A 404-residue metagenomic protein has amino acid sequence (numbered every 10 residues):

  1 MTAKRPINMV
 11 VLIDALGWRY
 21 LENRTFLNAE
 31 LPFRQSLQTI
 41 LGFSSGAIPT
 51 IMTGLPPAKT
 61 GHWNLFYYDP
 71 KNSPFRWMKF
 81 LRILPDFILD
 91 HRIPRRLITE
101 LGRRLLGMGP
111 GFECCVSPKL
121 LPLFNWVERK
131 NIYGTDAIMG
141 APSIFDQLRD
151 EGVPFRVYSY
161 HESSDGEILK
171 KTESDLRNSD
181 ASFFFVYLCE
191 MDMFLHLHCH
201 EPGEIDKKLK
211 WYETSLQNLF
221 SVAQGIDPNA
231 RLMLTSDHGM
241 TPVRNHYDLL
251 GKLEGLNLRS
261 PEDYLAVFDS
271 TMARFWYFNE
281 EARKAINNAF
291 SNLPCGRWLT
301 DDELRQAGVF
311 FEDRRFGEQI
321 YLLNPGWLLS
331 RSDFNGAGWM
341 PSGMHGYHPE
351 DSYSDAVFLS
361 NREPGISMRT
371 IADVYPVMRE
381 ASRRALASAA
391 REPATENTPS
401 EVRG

Functional and structural regions predicted by a protein language model:
M1-F43: Active-site-proximal N-terminal segment of extracellular/periplasmic enzymes that hydrolyze or transfer
I7-M9, A181-F185, R231, E318: Residue-level preference for the first positions of well-ordered beta-strands
M9-I13, W18, W211-G251, M378: Metal-dependent active-site segment of extracytoplasmic phospho-/sulfohydrolases and closely related
W18-L21, K59-G61, S73, S164-D165 (+5 more regions): Short catalytic/ligand-binding loop motif for oxyanion handling, primarily in non-cytosolic enzymes, centered on
R34-L55, H161-S163, R391: Short, solvent-exposed turn/loop segments enriched in Gly/Ser/Thr/Pro and often Arg
L55-C199, W211, K284-A285, S291-C295 (+1 more regions): His/Asp/Glu-rich, glycine-adjacent segments that coordinate divalent cations and/or stabilize oxyanion chemistry on
M240-F278: Acidic/histidine-rich catalytic neighborhood
Y264-P393, G404: Active-site neighborhoods of enzymes that stabilize oxyanions during catalysis
